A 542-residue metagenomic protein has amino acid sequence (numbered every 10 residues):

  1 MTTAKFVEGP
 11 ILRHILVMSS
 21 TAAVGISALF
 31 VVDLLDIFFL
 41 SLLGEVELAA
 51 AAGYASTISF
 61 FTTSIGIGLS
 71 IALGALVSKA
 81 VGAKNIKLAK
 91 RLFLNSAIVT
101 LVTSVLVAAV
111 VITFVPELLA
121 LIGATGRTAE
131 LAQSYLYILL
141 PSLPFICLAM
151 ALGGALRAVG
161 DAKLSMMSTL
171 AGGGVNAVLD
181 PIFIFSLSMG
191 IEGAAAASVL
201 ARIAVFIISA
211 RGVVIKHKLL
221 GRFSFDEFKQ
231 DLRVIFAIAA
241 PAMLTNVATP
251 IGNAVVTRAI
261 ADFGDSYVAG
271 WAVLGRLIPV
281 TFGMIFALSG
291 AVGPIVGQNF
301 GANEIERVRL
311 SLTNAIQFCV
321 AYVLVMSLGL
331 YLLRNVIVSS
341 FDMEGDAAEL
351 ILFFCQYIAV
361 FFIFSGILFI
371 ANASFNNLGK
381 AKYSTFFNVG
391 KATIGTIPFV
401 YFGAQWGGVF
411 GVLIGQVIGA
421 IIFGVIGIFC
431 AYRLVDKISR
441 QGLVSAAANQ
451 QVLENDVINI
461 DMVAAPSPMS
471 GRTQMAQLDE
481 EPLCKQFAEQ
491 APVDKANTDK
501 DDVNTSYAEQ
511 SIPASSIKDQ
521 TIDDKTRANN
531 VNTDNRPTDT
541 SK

Functional and structural regions predicted by a protein language model:
M1-S19, V77-S142, S186-A240, V296-F361 (+5 more regions): Short alpha-helical transmembrane segments in multi-pass integral membrane proteins
L12-V31, I58-I65, P141, M167 (+5 more regions): Residue-level signal for short hydrophobic patches within transmembrane helices of multi-pass membrane transporters
V17-D36, I138, G172, A201-V205 (+3 more regions): Transmembrane helical elements of multi-pass membrane transporters/channels
A22, I26, F38, A75 (+13 more regions): Transmembrane alpha-helix boundary and packing residues in multipass membrane permease domains and related
V31-A50, L119-G126, I182-M189, V247-R276 (+3 more regions): Helix-terminus/linker motif at the lipid-water interface of multi-pass membrane proteins
L40-F60, G126-L131, I191-E192, D231-I238 (+5 more regions): Interfacial/gating helices of multi-pass transporter permease domains
A50-A109, I146-S165, G270-L328, L332-R334 (+2 more regions): Small-residue-rich hydrophobic transmembrane alpha-helices
S70, L139-R157, S165-G173, A194-S209 (+5 more regions): Short runs within selected transmembrane alpha-helices of multi-pass transporters and secretion channels
